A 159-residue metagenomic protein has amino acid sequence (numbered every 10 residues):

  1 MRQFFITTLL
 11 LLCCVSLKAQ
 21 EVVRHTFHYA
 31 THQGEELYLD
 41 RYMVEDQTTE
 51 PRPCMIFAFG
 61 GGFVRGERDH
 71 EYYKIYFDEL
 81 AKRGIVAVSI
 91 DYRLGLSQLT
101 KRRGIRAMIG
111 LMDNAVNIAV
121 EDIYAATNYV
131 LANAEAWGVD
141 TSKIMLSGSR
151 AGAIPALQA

Functional and structural regions predicted by a protein language model:
M1-V22: Bacterial Sec-dependent N-terminal signal peptides
Q20-E50: N-terminal cap/lid segment of alpha/beta-hydrolase-fold proteins
E50-G62: Short beta-strand element of the alpha/beta-hydrolase
G62-R65, A87, Y129: Serine-hydrolase catalytic-loop signature spanning alpha/beta hydrolases and amidase-signature enzymes
V64-Y72, D91-N117: Cap/lid segment of the alpha/beta-hydrolase catalytic domain
D69-S89: Short amphipathic alpha-helix adjacent to the substrate-entry channel of hydrolases
I109-A134: Alpha/beta-hydrolase active-site loop
A125-A159: Primarily recognizes the serine-hydrolase "nucleophile elbow" in alpha/beta-hydrolase and SGNH/GDSL folds
